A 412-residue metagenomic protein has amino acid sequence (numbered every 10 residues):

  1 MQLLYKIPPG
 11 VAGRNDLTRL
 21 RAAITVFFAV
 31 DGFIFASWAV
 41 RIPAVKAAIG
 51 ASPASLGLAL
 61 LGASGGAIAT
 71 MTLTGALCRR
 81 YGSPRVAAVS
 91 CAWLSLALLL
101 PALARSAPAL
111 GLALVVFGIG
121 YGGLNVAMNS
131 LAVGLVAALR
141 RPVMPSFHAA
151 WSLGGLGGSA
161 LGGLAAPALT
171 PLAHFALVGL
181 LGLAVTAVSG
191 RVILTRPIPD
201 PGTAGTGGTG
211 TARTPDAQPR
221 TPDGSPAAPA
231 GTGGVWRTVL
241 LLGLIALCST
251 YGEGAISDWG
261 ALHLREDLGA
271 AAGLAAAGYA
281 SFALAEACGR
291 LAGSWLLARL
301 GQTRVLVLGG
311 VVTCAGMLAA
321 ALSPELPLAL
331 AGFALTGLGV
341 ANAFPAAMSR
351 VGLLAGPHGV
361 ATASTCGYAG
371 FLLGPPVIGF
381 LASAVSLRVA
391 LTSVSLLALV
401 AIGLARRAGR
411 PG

Functional and structural regions predicted by a protein language model:
V26, A97, P108-F117, G316 (+1 more regions): Paired small-residue
V40-A54, D258-L274: Short amphipathic helix-loop junctions that connect adjacent transmembrane helices in Major Facilitator Superfamily/SLC
V45-K46, L77-C78, L164-L169, L264-R265 (+3 more regions): Interfacial helix-cap and linker-helix signal at transmembrane-aqueous boundaries of multi-pass secondary transporters
G50, G82, L103-P108, G269 (+2 more regions): Helix-breaking motifs and short loop linkers at transmembrane-helix boundaries and internal kinks in secondary membrane
A69-S83, A166, G289-Q302, A382-S383: Helix-to-loop junctions at the C-terminal end of transmembrane segments in multipass secondary transporters
P84-A87, L306-V307: Primarily marks hydrophobic transmembrane alpha-helices of the MFS/SLC 12-helix fold
G123-A138, A341-L354: Intracellular juxtamembrane helix-capping segments at the cytosolic ends of symmetry-related transmembrane helices
A173-R191, V389-R407: Symmetry-related core transmembrane helices of the 12-TM Major Facilitator Superfamily/SLC fold
